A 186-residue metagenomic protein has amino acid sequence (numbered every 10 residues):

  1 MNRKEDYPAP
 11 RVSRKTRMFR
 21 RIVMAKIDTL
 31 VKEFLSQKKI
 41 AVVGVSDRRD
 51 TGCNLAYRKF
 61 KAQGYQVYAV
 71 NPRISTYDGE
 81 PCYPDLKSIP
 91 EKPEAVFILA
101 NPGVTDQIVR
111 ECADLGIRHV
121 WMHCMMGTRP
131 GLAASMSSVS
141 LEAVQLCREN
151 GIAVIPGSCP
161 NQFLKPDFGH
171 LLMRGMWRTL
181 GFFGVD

Functional and structural regions predicted by a protein language model:
K4, A9-R17: Short, low-complexity, charge-dense intrinsically disordered segments
A25-K26, T76-E91, F97-V109: Glycine-rich, highly charged phosphate/nucleotide-binding loops
A41-V43: Conserved beta-strand elements of the Class I
R48-D50, R58-D78: NAD(P)-binding Rossmann-fold cofactor-contacting core
E94-R129: Mid-chain, well-packed structural core segment of small domains
G127-C159: Rossmann-fold NAD(P)-binding glycine/threonine-rich loop
R174-D186: Conserved anion/nucleotide-ligand pocket segment
